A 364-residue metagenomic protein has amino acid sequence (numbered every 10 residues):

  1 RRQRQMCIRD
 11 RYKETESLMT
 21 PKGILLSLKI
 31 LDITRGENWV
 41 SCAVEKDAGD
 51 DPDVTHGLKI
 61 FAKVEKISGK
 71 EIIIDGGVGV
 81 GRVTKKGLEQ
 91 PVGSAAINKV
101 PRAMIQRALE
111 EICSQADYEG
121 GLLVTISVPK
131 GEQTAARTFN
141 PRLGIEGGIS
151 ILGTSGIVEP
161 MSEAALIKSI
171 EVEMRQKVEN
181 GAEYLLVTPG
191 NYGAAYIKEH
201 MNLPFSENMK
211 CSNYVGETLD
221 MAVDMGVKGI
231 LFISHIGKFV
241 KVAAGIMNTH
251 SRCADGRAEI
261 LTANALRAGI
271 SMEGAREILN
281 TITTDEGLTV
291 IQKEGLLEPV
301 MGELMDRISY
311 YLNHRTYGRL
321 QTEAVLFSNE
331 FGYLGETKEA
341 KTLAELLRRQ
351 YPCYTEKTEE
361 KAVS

Functional and structural regions predicted by a protein language model:
Q3-I8: Short, small-residue-biased leader/transition segments that mark boundaries at the very start of proteins
R9-S17: Charged, well-structured alpha/beta interaction segments
E16-D75: Glycine-rich, N-terminal phosphate-binding loop and its surrounding beta-alpha-beta segment
I60-K66, K70-V78, N140-S150, L326: Short beta-strand elements
F61-K63, I73, L123-T125, L186 (+1 more regions): Structured core elements
I67, R102, M305-S364: Extended hydrophobic packing segments that form well-structured cores
V78-G193: Glycine-rich, mobile lid/loop segments that gate access to catalytic sites or pores
L143, I149, T154-S169, E173 (+1 more regions): A structural signal for small-residue-enriched, beta-sheet-centric alpha/beta enzyme cores and oligomeric scaffold folds
